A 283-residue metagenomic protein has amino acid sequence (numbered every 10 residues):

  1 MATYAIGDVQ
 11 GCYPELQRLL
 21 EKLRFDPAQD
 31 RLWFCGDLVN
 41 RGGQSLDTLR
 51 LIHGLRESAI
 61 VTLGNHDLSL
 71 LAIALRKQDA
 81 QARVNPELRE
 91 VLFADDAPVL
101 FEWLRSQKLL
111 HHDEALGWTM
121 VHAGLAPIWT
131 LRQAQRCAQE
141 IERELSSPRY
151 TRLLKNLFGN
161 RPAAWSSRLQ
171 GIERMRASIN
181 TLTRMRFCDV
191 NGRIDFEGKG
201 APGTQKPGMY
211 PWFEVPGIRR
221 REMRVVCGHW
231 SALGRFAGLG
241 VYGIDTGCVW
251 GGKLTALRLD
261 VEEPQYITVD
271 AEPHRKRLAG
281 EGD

Functional and structural regions predicted by a protein language model:
M1-L55, L68: N-terminal active-site segment of His-dependent metallophosphoesterases
A2-Q10, W118-G124, G243-I244: Active-site-proximal beta-strand elements of phosphoester/diester hydrolases
A5, F34, V61-T62, T119 (+2 more regions): Residue-level marker for buried hydrophobic side chains located in beta-strands that build the well-ordered beta-sheet
D8, D37, G64-N65, L104 (+4 more regions): Divalent metal-coordination and catalytic microenvironments
C12-P14, N40-G43, H66-A72, I128 (+2 more regions): Active-site environment of divalent metal-dependent phosphoester hydrolases
P27-D30, R56-S58, M120, E222: A general structural motif
L46-L49, G54-E173: Active-site neighborhood of divalent metal-dependent phosphoester bond hydrolases
Q135-D283: Acidic, His/Gly-rich catalytic cores of divalent-metal-dependent hydrolytic chemistry
